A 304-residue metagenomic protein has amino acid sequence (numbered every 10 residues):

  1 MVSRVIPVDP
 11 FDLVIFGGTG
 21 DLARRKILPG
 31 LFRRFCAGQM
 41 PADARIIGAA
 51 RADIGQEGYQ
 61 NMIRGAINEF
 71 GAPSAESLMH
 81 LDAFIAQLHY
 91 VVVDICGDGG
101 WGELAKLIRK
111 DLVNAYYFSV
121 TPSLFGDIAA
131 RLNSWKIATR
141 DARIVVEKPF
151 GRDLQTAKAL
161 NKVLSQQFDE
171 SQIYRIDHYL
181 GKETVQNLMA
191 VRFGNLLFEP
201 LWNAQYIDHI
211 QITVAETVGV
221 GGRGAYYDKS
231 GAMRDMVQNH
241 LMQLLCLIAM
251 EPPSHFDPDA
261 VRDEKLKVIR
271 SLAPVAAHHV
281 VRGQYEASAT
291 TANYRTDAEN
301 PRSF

Functional and structural regions predicted by a protein language model:
M1-V145, F150-F304: Secretory/organelle targeting and membrane-embedding segments
